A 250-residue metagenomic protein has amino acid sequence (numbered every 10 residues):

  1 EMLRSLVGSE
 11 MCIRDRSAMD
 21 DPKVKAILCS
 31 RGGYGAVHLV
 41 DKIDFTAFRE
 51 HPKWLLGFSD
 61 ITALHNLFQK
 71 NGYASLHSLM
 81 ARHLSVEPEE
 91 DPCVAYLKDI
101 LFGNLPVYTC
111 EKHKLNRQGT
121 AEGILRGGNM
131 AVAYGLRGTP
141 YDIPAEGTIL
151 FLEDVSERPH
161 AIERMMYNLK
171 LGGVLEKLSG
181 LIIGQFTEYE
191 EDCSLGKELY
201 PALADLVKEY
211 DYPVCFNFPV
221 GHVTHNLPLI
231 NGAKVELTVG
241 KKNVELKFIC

Functional and structural regions predicted by a protein language model:
E1-I13: Single conserved hydrophobic/aromatic residue that forms the stacking wall/gate of nucleotide- or nucleobase-binding
R14-K23: Short, well-structured alpha-helical segments in soluble
A26-V37, K42: N-terminal glycine-rich "phosphate-gripper" loop used for MgATP/nucleotide binding and carboxylate activation
I27, D60, A133, L181 (+1 more regions): Buried hydrophobic positions in well-ordered alpha/beta secondary-structure cores of metabolic enzymes
I43-F68, A74-M80, Y210-P213: Short, acidic/small-residue loops that bind anionic groups at enzyme active sites
Y73-G138: Conserved anion/nucleotide-ligand pocket segment
P144-K197: Internal helical hairpin/lid segments
E188-C250: ATP/nucleoside-binding phosphotransfer catalytic cores, i.e., glycine-rich phosphate-binding loops
